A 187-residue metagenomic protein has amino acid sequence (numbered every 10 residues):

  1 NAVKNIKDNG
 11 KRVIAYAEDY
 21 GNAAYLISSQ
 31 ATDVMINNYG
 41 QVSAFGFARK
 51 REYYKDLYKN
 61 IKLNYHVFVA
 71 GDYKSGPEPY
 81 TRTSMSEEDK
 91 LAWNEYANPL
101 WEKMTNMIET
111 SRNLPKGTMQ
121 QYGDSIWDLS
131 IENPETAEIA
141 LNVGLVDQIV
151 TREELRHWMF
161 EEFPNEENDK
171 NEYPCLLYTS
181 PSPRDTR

Functional and structural regions predicted by a protein language model:
N1-L129: Conserved catalytic cores of soluble enzyme domains, especially glycine-rich substrate-binding beta-alpha loops
A31-F45, V146-R156, T186: Gly/Pro- and small hydrophobic-enriched strand-loop and loop-to-helix capping segments that sit at the rims
H66, S130-E132, N165-N168: Secretory-pathway/luminal and periplasmic proteins that interact with or process carbohydrate-rich
A140: Short, contiguous alpha-helical
D147-L177: Helix-enriched interaction subdomains in cytosolic or periplasmic regions, typified by TIR/SEFIR signaling/NADase cores
Y178-R187: Single conserved hydrophobic/aromatic residue that forms the stacking wall/gate of nucleotide- or nucleobase-binding
